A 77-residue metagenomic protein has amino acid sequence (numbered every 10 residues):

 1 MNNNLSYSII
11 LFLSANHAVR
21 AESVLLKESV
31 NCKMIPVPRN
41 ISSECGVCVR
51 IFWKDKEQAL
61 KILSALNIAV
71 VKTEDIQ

Functional and structural regions predicted by a protein language model:
M1-N2, R39: Short secondary-structure boundary/capping segments
N2-L11: Short glycine-/aliphatic-rich beta-strand segments at the starts of folded cytosolic domains
S6, A21, M34, A65-I68: Low-complexity, intrinsically disordered short peptide segments enriched in small/polar/basic residues
Y7, G46-C48, D75: Short, exposed beta-strand "edge-strand" segments with a Pro/Gly-rich flavor and a Y/T-containing core
L13-A15, V19, S23-K56: Amphipathic, hydrophobic secondary-structure cores in small proteins
R50-Q77: C-terminal structural segments of small proteins and small subunits
